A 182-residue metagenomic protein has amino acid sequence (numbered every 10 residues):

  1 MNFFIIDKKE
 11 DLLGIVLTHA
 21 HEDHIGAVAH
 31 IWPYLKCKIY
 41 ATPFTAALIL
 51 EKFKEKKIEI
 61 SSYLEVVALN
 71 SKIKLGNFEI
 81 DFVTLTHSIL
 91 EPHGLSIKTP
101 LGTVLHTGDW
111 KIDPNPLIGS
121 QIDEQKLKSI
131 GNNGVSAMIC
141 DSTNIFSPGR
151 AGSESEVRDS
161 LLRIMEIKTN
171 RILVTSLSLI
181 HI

Functional and structural regions predicted by a protein language model:
M1-G14, H21-I180: His/Asp/Glu-rich metal-coordinating catalytic cores of metallo-dependent phosphodiesterases/hydrolases acting on
